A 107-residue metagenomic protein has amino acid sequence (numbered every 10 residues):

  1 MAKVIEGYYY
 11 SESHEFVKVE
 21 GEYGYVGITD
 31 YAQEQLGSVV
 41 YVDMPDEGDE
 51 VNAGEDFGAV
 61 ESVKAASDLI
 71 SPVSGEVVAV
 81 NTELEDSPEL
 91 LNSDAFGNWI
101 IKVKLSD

Functional and structural regions predicted by a protein language model:
M1-D56, E89, S93-D107: Acidic, low-complexity mobile loops and tails
V17-V19, V63, V80: Residue-level recognition of beta-strand microenvironments
Y23, S74-E76: Structural motif
S62-A65, V73: Periplasm/extracytoplasmic soluble domains of Gram-negative envelope assemblies and related organellar analogs
L84-D86: Extended beta-strand/beta-hairpin segments
